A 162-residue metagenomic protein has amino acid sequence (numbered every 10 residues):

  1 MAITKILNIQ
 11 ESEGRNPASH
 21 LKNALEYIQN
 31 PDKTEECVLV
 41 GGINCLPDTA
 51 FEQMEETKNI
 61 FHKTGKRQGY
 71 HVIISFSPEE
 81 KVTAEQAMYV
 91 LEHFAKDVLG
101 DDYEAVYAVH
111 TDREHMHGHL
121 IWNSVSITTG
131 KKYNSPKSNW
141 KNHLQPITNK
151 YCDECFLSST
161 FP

Functional and structural regions predicted by a protein language model:
M1-P162: N-terminal nicking endonuclease/strand-transfer module with a His-rich metal-binding environment and a catalytic Tyr
